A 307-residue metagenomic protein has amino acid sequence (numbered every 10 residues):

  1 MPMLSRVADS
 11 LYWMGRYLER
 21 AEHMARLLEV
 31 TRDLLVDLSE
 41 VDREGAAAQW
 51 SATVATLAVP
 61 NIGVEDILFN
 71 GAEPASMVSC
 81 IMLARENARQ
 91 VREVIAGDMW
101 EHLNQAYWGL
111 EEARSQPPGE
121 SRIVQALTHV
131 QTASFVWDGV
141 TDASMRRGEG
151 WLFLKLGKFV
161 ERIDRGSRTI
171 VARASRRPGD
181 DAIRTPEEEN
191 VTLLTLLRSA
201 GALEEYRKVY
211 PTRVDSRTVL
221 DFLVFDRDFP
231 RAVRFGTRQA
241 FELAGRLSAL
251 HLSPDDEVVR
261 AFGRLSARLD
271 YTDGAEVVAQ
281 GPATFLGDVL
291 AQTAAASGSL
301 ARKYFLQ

Functional and structural regions predicted by a protein language model:
M1-Q307: Alpha-helical transmembrane segments and their helix-helix packing motifs
